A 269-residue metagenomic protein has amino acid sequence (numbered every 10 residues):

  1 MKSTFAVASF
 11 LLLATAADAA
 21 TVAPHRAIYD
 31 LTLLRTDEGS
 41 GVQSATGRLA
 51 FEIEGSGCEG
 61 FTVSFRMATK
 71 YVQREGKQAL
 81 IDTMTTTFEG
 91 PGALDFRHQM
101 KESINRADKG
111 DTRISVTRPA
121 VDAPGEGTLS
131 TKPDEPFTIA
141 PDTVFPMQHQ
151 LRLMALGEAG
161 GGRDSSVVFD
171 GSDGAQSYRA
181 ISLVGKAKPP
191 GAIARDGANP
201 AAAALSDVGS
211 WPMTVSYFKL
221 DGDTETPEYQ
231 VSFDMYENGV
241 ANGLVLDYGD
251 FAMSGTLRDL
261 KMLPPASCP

Functional and structural regions predicted by a protein language model:
K2-A8: Sec-dependent signal peptide recognition, specifically the positively charged N-region followed immediately by
S9-A19: Hydrophobic h-region of N-terminal signal peptides that target proteins for export in Gram-negative bacteria
D18-G60, S64-E75: N-terminal cleavable signal peptides for secretion/export
A20-P24, E52-F61, F88-L94, A204-D207 (+1 more regions): A short, structured loop/turn motif at beta-sheet edges
Y29-L31, S44-T46, T62-M67, L80-D82 (+2 more regions): Extended beta-sheet lipid-handling architectures
G47-E54, D82-E89, V116-R118, V231-D234: Hydrophobic/aromatic beta-strand elements that line small-molecule binding cavities or substrate pockets in beta-rich
F65-R118: Hydrophobic/aromatic-rich structural module bridging two neighboring secondary-structure elements via a short loop
Q99-P269: Mature, soluble, non-transmembrane domains
